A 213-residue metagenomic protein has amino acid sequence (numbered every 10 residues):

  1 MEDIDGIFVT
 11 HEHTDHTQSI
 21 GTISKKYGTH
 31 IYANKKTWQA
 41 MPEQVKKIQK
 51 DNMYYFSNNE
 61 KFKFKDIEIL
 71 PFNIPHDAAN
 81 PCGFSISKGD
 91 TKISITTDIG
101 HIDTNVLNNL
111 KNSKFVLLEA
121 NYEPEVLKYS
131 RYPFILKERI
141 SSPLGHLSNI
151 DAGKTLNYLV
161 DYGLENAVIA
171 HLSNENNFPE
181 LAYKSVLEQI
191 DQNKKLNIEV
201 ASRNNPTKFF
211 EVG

Functional and structural regions predicted by a protein language model:
M1-T37: Active-site metal-binding motif and surrounding structural segment of the metallo-beta-lactamase
E2, Q18, F56-F115, F209-G213: Core dinuclear metal-dependent hydrolase active-site scaffold
H13-T17, W38-M41, A78-A79, I102-T104 (+2 more regions): Active-site environment of divalent metal-dependent phosphoester hydrolases
Q18-Y27, A40-Q44, N177-K184: Metal-dependent catalytic neighborhoods of phosphoester/phosphodiester hydrolases
Y32, M53-S57, L70, E199-A201: General small-molecule cofactor/ligand-binding pocket signal
T37-Y55, I86: Active-site neighborhood of divalent metal-dependent phosphoester bond hydrolases
T104-S202: Cap/insert and terminal regions of metallo-dependent hydrolase folds
E199-V212: A short, charged, Gly/Pro-tolerant segment at domain boundaries
